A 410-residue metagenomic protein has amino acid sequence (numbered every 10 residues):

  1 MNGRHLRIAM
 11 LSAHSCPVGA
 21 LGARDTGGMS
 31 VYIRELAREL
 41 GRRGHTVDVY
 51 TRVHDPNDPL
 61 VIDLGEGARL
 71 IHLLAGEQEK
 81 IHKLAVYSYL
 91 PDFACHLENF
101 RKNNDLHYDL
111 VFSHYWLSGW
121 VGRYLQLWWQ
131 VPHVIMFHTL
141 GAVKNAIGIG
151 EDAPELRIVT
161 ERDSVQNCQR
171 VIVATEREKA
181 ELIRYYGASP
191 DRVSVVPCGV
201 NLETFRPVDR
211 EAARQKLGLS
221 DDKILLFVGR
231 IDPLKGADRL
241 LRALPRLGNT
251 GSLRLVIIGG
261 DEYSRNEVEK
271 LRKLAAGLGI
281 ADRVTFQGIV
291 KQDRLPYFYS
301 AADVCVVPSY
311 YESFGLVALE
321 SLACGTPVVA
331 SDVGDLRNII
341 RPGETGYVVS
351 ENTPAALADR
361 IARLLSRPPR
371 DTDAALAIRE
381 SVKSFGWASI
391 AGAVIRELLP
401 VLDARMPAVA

Functional and structural regions predicted by a protein language model:
M1-L70, M406, A410: N-terminal subdomain of nucleotide-sugar transferases
R177, G199: Carbohydrate-associated surface elements
L219-K235, L241-L244, V256: Conserved donor-binding/catalytic core segment of Leloir-type glycosyltransferases
R254-K273: Glycosyltransferase donor-sugar binding loop
I289-V290, Y297-A302: Short alpha-helical donor nucleotide-sugar binding micro-motif in glycosyltransferases
Y310: Aromatic "clamp/platform" in nucleotide-sugar-dependent glycosyltransferases that forms part of the donor/acceptor
P327-A330: Short hydrophobic beta-strand element within catalytic cores of glycosyltransferases and related nucleotide-activated
P342-G343, Y347-P354, R363-P368: Conserved acidic donor-binding segment of nucleotide-sugar-dependent glycosyltransferases
